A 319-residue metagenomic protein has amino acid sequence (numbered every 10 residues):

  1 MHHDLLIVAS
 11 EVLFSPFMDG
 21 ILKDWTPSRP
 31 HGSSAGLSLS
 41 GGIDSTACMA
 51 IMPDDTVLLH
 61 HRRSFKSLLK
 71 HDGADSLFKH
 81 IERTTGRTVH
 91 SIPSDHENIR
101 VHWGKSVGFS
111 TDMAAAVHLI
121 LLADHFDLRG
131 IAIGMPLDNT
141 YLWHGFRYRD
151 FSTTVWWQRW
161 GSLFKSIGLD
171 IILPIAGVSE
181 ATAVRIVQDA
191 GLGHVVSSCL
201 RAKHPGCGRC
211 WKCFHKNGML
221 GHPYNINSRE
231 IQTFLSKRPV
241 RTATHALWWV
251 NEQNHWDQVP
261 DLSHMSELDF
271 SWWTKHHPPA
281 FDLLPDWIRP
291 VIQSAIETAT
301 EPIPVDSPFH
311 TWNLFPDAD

Functional and structural regions predicted by a protein language model:
D4, A9, F17-A35, I43 (+1 more regions): Nucleotide-activated chemistry modules centered on ATP-dependent adenylation/adenylyltransferase
S40: Metallo-beta-lactamase
